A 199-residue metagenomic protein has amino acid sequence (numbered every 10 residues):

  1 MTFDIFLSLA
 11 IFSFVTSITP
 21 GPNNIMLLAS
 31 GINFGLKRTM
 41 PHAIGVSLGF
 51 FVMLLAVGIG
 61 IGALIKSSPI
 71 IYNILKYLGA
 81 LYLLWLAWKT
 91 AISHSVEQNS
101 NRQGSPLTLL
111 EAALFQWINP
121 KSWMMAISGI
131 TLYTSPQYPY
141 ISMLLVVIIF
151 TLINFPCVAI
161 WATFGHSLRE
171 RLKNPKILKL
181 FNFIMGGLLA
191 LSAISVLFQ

Functional and structural regions predicted by a protein language model:
F3-N73, M125-V146, A162: Juxtamembrane transmembrane-helix termini in multi-pass membrane transport proteins
F14, I18, F51-V52, I59 (+4 more regions): Hydrophobic/aromatic residues within the transmembrane alpha-helices of Major Facilitator Superfamily
L54-G58, W117-I127, G187-Q199: Hydrophobic alpha-helical transmembrane segments in multi-pass integral membrane proteins
K66-S95, N154-C157, W161-F164, R169-Q199: Selective transmembrane alpha-helices of multi-pass membrane proteins
I92-L107: Flexible cytoplasmic inter-helical loops of multi-pass small-molecule transporters
L109-W117: A short amphipathic helical element positioned immediately N-terminal to and/or at the very start of a transmembrane
M143-N154, V158: Hydrophobic transmembrane alpha-helices
